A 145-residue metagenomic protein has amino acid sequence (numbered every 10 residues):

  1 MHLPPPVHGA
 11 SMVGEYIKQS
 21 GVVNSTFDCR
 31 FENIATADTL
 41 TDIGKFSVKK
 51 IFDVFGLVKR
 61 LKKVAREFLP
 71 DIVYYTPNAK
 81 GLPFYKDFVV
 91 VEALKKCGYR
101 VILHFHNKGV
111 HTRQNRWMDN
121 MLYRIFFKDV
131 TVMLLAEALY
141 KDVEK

Functional and structural regions predicted by a protein language model:
M1-A37, C97-Y99: N-terminal subdomain of nucleotide-sugar transferases
A10-V13, K86-D87, L94, M118: Residues at alpha-helix caps and immediate loop-helix transition turns in enzyme cores, especially N- and C-cap
V48-R66: Glycine-rich, highly charged phosphate/nucleotide-binding loops
L57, I72-C97: An aromatic- and histidine-rich active-site surface loop
F68, C97-Y99, K128: Helix C-cap/helix->beta junction micro-motif
D71-I72, T131: Structural motif
N78-L82, Y99-W117, T131: A short, histidine- and acid-enriched strand-loop-helix "catalytic/donor-clamping" loop that lines the nucleotide-sugar
K128-K145: A short, active-site helix/loop in glycosyltransferases that binds the activated sugar's phosphate group
